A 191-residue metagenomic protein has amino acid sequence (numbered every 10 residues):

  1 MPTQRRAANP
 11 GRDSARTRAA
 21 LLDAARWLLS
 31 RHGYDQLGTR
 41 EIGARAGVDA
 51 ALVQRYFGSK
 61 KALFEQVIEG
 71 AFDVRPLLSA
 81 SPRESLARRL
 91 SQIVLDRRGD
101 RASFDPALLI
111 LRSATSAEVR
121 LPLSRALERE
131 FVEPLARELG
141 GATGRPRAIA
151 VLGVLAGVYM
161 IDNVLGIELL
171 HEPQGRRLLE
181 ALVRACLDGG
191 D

Functional and structural regions predicted by a protein language model:
M1-A44, A51, K61-A62: Basic, helix-initiating cap at the start of DNA-binding domains
Q36, S59-F64, V74, L155: Short amphipathic alpha-helical segment with a characteristic S/N-K-E followed by hydrophobic residues
Q54-G58: Base-recognition residues in the alpha-helical recognition helix of bacterial helix-turn-helix
E65-A71, S79: Alpha-helical DNA-contacting segments of helix-turn-helix folds
R75-L108: Hydrophobic alpha-helical connector segments
V94, A107-A114, V151-Y159: Short alpha-helical scaffolding segments that buttress acidic/His motifs in well-ordered protein cores
R98-R129: Amphipathic alpha-helical segments used for helix-helix packing
R120-E128, A136-C186, G190-D191: Hydrophobic/aromatic-rich alpha-helical bundle segments in the mid-to-C-terminal region
